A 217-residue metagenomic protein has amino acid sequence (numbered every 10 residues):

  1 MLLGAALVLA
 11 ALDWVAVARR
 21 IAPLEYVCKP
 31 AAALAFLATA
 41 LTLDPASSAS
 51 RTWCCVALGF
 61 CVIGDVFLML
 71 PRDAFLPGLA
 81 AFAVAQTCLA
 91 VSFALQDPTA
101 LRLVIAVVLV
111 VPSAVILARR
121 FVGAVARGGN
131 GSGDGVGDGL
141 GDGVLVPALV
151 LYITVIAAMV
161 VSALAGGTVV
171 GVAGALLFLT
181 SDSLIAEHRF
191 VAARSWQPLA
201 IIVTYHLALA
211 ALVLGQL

Functional and structural regions predicted by a protein language model:
M1-L217: Polytopic alpha-helical membrane-helix bundles and their juxtamembrane interface segments in multi-pass membrane
